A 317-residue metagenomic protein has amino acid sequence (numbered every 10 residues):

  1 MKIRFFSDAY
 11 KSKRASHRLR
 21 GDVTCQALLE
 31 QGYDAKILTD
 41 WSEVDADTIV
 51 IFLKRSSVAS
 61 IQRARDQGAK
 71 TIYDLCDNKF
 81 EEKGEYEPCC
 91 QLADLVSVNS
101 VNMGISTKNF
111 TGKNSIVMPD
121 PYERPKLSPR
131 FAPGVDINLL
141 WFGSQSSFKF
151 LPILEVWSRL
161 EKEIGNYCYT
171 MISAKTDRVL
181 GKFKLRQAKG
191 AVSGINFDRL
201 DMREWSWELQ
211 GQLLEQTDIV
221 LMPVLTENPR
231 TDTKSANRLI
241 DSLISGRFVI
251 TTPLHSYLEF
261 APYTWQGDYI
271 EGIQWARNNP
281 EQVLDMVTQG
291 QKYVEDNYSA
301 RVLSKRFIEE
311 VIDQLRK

Functional and structural regions predicted by a protein language model:
M1-S56: N-terminal pre-catalytic "stem/leader" segment of glycosyltransferase-like enzymes
S7, K11-A27, R124-L127, A132-Q216: Conserved catalytic-core segment of nucleotide-activated headgroup transferases in glycan assembly
A35-T107: Extended catalytic core of nucleotide-activated donor transferases of GT-like folds
S42-E43, S56-S57, N102-G104, E123 (+3 more regions): Alpha-helix capping/helix-boundary segments
D94-S128: Donor nucleotide-sugar binding/catalytic pocket of nucleotide-sugar-dependent glycosyltransferases
P125, N278-D313: A charged, aromatic-enriched C-terminal amphipathic alpha-helix characteristic of glycosyltransferases across folds
F148, D201-Q212, V220-D241, T251-A261: Nucleotide-sugar-dependent
L258-W275, Q282: Change "using UDP/GDP/dTDP sugars" to "using nucleotide sugars
